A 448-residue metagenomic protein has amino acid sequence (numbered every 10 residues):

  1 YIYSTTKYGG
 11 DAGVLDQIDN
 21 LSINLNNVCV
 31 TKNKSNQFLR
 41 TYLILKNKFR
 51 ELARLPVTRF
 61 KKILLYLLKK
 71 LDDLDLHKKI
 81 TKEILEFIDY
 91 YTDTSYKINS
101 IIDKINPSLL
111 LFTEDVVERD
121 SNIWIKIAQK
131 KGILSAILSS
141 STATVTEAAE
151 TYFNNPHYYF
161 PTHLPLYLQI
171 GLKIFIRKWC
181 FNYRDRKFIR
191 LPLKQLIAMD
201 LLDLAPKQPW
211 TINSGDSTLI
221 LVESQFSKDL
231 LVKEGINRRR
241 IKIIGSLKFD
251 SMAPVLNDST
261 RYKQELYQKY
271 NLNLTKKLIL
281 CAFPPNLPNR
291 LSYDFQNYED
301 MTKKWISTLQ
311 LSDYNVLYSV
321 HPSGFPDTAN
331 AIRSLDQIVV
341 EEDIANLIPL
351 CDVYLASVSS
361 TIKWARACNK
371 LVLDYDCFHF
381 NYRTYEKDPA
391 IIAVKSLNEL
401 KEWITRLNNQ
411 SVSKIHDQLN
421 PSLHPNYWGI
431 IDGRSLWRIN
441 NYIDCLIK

Functional and structural regions predicted by a protein language model:
I2-I98, D103-K104, L138-I197: Conserved N-terminal ligand/cofactor-binding loop architecture of enzyme catalytic domains
D72-K82, I176-R186, C281-P284, T302-E341: Catalytic donor nucleotide-activated moiety binding site of glycosyltransferases and closely related
Y96, S100-I102, L317-C368: Donor nucleotide-activated moiety binding/catalytic core segment of transferases that use nucleotide-activated donors
V145, V222, S227, V232 (+1 more regions): A donor-sugar binding/catalytic signature common to diverse glycosyltransferases and related nucleotide-sugar
D229-S246: Helix-loop-beta element that forms the nucleotide-linked donor phosphate-binding surface in glycosyltransferases
I241, L247-T328, S435: Conserved catalytic-core segment of nucleotide-activated headgroup transferases in glycan assembly
V320, A329-S334, S360-I430: Catalytic binding pocket for nucleotide-activated donors in carbohydrate/polymer assembly enzymes
G429-K448: C-terminal alpha-helical cap of glycosyltransferases
